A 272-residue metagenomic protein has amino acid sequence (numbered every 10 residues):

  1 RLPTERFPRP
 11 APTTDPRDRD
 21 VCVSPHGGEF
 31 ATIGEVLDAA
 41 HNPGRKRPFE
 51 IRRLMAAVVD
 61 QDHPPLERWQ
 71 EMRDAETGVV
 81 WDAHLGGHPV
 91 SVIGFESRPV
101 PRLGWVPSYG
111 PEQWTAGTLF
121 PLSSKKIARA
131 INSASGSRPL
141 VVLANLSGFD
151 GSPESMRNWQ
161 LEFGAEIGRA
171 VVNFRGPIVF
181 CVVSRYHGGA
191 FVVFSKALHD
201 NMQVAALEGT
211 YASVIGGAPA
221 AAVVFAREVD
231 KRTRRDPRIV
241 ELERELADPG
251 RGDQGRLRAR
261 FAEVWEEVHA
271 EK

Functional and structural regions predicted by a protein language model:
R1-K272: Ligand-binding clefts of soluble mixed alpha/beta catalytic domains
